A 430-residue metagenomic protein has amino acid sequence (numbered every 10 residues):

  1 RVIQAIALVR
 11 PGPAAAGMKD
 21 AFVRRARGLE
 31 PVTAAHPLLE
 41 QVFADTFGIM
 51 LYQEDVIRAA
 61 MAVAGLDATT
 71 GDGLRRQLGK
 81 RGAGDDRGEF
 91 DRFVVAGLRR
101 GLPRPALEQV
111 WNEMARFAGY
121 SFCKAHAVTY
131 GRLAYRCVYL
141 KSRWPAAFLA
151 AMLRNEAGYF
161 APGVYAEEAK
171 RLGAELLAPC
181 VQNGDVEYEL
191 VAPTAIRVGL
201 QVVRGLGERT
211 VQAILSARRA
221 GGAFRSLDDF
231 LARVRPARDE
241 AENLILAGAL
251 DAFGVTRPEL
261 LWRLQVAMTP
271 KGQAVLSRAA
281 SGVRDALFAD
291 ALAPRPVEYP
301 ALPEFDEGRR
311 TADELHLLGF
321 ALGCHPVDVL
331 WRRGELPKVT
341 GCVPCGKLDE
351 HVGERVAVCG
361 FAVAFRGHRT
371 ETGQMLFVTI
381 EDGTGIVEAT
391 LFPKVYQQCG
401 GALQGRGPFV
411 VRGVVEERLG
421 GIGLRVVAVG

Functional and structural regions predicted by a protein language model:
R1-G430: Noncatalytic, beta-rich nucleic-acid-contacting surfaces in large DNA/RNA-processing enzymes
